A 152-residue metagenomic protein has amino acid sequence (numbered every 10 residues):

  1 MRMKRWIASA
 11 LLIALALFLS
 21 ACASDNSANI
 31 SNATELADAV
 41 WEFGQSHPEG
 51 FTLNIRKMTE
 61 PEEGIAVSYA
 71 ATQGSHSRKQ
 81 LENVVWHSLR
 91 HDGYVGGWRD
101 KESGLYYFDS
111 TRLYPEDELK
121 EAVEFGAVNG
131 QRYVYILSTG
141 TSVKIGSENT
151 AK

Functional and structural regions predicted by a protein language model:
M1-A10: Bacterial N-terminal signal peptides that target proteins for export
F18-A21: C-terminal motif of bacterial Sec signal peptides marking the signal peptidase cleavage site
A23-D25: Bacterial signal peptide processing site
A28-A151: Conserved, structured core segments of small domains
